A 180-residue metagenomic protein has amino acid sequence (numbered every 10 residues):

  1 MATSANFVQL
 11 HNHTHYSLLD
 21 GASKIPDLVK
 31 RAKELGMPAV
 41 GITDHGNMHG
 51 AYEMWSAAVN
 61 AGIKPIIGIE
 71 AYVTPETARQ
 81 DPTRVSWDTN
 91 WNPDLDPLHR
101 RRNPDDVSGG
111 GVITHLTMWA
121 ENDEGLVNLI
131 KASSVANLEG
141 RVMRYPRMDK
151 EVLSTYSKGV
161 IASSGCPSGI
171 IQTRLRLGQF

Functional and structural regions predicted by a protein language model:
M1-F180: Phosphodiester-processing cores and adjacent nucleic acid-binding clamps
